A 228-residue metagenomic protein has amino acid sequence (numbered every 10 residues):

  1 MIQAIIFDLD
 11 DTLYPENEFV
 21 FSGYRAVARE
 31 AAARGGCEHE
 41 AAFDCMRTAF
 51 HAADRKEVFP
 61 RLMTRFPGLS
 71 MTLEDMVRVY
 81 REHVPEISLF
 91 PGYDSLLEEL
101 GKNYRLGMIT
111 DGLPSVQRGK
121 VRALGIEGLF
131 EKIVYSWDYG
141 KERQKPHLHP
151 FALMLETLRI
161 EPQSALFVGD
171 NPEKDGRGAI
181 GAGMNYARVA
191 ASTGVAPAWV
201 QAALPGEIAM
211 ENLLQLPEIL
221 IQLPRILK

Functional and structural regions predicted by a protein language model:
M1-I2, E98, L113-P114, R118-K228: Asp-based, Mg2+/Mn2+-dependent phosphohydrolase catalytic module
I2-S95, S115: N-terminal helical cap/lid subdomain that shapes the substrate entry/recognition surface in HAD-like hydrolases
K102-N103: Structured helix-beta-strand junction loops
T110: Conserved phosphate-coupling serine/threonine residues in phosphotransfer and NTP-handling enzymes
